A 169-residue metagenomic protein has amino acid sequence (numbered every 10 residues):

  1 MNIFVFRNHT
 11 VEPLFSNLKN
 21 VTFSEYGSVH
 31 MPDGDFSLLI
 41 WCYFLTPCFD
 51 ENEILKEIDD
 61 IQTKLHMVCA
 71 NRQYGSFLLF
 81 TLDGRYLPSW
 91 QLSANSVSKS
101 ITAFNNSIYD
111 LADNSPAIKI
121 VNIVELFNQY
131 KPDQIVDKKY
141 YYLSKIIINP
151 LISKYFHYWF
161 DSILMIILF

Functional and structural regions predicted by a protein language model:
M1-F169: Extracellular glycan-modifying ectodomains
